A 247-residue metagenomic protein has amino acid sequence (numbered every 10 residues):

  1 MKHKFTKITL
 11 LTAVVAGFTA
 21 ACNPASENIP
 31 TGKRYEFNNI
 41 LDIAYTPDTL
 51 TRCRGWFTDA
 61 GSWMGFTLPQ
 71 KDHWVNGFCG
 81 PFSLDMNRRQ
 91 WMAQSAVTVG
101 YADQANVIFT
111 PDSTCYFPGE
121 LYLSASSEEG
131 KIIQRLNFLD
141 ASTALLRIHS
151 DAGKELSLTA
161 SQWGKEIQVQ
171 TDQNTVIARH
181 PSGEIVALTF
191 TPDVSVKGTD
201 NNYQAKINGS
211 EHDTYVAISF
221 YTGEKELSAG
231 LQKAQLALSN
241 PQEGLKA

Functional and structural regions predicted by a protein language model:
K2-L10: Bacterial N-terminal signal peptides that target proteins for export
T9-G17: Bacterial N-terminal signal peptides
C22-A247: Terminal accessory carbohydrate-recognition/targeting modules of carbohydrate-active enzymes
